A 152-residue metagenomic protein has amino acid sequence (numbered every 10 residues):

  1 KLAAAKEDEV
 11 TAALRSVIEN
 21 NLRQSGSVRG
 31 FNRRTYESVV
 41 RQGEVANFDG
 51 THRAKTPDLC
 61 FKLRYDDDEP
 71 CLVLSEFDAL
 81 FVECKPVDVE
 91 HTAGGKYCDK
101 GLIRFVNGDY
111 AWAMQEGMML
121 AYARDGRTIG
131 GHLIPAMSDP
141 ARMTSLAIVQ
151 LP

Functional and structural regions predicted by a protein language model:
K1-N20: Charged, often low-complexity linker/regulatory segments
R15-E19, D58-D67, L102-V106: Short, well-ordered amphipathic alpha-helices
V17-Q24, T56, R64, V87 (+1 more regions): Predominantly extracellular/lumenal beta-strand repeat domains
Q24-R33, D67-E69, S145-P152: Short mixed-charge
N32-S75: Active-site metal-binding core of divalent-cation-utilizing nuclease and nuclease-like domains
L59-F61, L80-P86: Conserved catalytic cores of phosphodiester-cleaving nucleases, focusing on short active-site segments
A79-L80, M118: Structural motif
V89-P152: Acidic, metal/cofactor-coordinating or nucleic-acid-engaging core segments within structured domains
